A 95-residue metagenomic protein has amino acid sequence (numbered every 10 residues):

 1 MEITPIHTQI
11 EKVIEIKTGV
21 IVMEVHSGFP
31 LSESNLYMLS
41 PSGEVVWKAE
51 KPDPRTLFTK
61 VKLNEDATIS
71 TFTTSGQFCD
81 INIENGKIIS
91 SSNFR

Functional and structural regions predicted by a protein language model:
M1-H7, E44-K51, K87-S92: A short beta-strand motif characteristic of beta-propeller blades
E2-S34: Beta-strand-rich domains and repeat architectures in extracellular enzymes and scaffolds, especially beta-propellers
T4-K17, P52-N64, F94-R95: Repeated scaffold domains used in trafficking and secretory/extracellular systems, primarily beta-propellers
I14, M23-E24, S40, K62-N64 (+1 more regions): A structural detector for beta-sheet-dominated domains
I21-V22, M38, V46, S70: Short, conserved beta-strand segments within well-ordered enzyme catalytic domains that often line or immediately flank
P30-Y37, Q77-D80: Structural motif
S34-L57: Acidic, aromatic-enriched beta-alpha/helix-loop junctions
F58-R95: Short, compact, well-ordered microdomains
